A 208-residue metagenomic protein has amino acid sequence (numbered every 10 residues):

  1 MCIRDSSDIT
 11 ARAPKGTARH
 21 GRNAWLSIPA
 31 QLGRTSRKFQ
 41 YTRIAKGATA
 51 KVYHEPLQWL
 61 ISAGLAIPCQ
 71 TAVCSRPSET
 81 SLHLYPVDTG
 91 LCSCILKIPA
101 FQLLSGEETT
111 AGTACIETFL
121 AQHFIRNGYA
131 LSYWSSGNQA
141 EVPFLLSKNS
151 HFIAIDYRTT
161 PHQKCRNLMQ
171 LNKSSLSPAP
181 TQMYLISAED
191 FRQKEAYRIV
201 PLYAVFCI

Functional and structural regions predicted by a protein language model:
R4-H151: Accessory nucleic acid-recognition modules appended to NTPase machines
F152-Q163: Active-site ExK catalytic segment of metal-dependent nucleases
P161-L171: Active-site-adjacent loop/helix micro-motif of nuclease/hydrolase catalytic cores
N172-P180: Arginine/glycine-rich "motif VI" loop of SF2 helicases in the C-terminal RecA-like domain
A179-S187: Short, hydrophobic beta-strand segments that form beta-sheet elements in well-ordered domains
A188-I208: Domain-level recognition of nuclease-like catalytic cores that cleave nucleotide substrates
